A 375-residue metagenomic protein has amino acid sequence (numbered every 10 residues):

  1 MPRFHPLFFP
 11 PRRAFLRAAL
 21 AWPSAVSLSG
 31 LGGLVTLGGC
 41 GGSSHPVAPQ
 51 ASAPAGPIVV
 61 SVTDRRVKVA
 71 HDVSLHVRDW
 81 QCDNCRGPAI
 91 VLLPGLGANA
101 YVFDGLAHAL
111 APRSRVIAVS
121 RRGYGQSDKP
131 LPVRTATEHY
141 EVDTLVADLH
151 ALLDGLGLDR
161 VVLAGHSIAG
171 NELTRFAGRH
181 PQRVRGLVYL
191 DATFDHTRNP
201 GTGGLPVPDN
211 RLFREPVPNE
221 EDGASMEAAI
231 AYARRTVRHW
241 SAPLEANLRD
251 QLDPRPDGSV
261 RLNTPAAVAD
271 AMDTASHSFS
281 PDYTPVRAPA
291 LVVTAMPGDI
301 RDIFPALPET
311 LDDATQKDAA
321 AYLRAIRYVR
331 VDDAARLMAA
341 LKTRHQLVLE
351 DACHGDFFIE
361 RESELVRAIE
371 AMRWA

Functional and structural regions predicted by a protein language model:
M1-L37: N-terminal secretory signal peptides
H71-W80: A short loop-to-beta-strand scaffold at the N-terminal edge of the catalytic core in hydrolase folds
R78, R121-A164: Active-site loop/oxyanion-hole signature of alpha/beta-hydrolase fold enzymes
W80-K129: Conserved HGGG/HGGXW glycine-rich cap/lid loop of the alpha/beta-hydrolase fold
D159-R198: Conserved hydrolase catalytic core segment
V188-N219: Flexible "cap/lid" loop of the alpha/beta hydrolase fold
R255-A340: Conserved serine/cysteine hydrolase catalytic core
K342-A375: Catalytic active-site module of serine/aspartate enzymes centered on a nucleophile-bearing elbow/loop
